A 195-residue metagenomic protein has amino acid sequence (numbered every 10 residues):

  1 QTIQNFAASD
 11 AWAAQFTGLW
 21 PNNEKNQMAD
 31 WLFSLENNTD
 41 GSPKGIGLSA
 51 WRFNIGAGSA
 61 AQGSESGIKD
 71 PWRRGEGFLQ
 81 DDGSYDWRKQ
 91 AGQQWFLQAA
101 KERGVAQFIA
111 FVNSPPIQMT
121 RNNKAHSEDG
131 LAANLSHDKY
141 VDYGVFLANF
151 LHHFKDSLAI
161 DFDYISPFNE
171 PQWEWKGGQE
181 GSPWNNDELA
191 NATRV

Functional and structural regions predicted by a protein language model:
Q1-D163, P167, W175-G177, S182-A190 (+1 more regions): N-terminal catalytic cores of secreted or lumenal carbohydrate-active enzymes
